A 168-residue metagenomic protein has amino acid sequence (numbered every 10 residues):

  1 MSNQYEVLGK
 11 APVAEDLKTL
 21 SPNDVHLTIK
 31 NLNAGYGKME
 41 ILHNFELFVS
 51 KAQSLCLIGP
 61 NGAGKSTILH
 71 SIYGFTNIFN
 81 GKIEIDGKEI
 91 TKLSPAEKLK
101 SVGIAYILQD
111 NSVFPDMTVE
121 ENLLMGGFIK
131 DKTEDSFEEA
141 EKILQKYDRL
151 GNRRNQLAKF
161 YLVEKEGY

Functional and structural regions predicted by a protein language model:
M1-N33: ABC-family P-loop ATPase nucleotide-binding domain
I29-L32, E40-Q53, G81: Conserved beta-strand
G37, M117-E138, K146-G151, N155: ABC-type ATPase nucleotide-binding domains, specifically the catalytic core motifs of the NBD
I58-P60: The feature captures the beta-strand-to-loop junction immediately N-terminal to the Walker
Y73: Helix-to-loop junction immediately C-terminal to a conserved catalytic motif
N77, E89-D110, T133-E134, N152-A158 (+1 more regions): ABC ATPase NBD coupling module
K82-E84, K88: ATP-binding/catalytic-site motifs of ATP-hydrolyzing domains
L108-S112, M117, Y147, K165: ABC ATPase nucleotide-binding domain signature
